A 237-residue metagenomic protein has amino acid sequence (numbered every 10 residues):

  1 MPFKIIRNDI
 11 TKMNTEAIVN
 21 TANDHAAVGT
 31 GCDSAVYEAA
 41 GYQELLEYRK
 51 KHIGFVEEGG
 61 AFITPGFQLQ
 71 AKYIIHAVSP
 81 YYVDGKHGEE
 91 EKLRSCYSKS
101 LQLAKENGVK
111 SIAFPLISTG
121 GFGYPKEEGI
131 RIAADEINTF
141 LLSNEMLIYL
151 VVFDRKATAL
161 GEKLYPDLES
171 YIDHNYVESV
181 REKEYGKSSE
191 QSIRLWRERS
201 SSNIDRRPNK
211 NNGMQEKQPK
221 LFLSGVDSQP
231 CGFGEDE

Functional and structural regions predicted by a protein language model:
M1-G213, K217, L221-L223: Macrodomain-like recognition of ADP-ribose-binding/processing modules
S224, C231-F233: Intrinsic disorder
